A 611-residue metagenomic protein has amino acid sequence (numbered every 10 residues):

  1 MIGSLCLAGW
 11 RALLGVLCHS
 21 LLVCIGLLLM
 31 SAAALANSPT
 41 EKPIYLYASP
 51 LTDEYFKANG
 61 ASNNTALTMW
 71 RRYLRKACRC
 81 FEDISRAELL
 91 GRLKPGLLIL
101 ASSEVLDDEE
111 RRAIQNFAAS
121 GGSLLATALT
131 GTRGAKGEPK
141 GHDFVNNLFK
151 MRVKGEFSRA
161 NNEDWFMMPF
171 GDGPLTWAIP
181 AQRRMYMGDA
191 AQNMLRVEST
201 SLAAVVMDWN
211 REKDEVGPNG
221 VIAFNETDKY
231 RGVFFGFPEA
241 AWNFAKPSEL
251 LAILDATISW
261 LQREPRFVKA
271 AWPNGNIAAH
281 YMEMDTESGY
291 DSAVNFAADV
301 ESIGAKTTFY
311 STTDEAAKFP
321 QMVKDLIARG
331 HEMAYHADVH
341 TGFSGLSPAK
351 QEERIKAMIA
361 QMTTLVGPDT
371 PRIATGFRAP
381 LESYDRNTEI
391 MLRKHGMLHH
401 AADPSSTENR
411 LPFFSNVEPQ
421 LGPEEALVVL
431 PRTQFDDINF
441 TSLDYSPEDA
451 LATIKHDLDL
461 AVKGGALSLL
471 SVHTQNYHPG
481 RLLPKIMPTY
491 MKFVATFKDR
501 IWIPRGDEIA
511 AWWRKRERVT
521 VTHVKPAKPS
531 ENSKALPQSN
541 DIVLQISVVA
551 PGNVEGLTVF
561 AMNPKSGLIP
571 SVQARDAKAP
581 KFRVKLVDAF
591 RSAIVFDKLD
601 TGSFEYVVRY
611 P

Functional and structural regions predicted by a protein language model:
N37, C78-C80, A191-T200, A204-Y281: N-terminal pre-catalytic segment of deacetylase/amide-hydrolase enzymes
Y55-E138, E301: Helical hinge/lid and interdomain linker segments adjacent to catalytic or ligand-binding clefts that mediate domain
E104-A178: A glycine-rich, often tryptophan-bearing local segment used as a flexible ligand/cofactor-contacting loop or short
T132-R133, F144, R152, N276-H280 (+4 more regions): Metal-dependent polysaccharide deacetylase catalytic core of the NodB/CE4 family, i.e., the active-site-bearing domain
F157-D228, G422, L427-V428: Catalytic beta-strand/loop cores that center a nucleophilic Ser/Cys/Thr and support acyl-enzyme chemistry
E239, I277-S288, P431-E508: Catalytic grooves of carbohydrate-active enzymes
D507-M562: Surface beta-strand/loop "capping" patches
D588-P611: C-terminal beta-strand-rich structural cap/linker in extracellular carbohydrate-active enzymes
